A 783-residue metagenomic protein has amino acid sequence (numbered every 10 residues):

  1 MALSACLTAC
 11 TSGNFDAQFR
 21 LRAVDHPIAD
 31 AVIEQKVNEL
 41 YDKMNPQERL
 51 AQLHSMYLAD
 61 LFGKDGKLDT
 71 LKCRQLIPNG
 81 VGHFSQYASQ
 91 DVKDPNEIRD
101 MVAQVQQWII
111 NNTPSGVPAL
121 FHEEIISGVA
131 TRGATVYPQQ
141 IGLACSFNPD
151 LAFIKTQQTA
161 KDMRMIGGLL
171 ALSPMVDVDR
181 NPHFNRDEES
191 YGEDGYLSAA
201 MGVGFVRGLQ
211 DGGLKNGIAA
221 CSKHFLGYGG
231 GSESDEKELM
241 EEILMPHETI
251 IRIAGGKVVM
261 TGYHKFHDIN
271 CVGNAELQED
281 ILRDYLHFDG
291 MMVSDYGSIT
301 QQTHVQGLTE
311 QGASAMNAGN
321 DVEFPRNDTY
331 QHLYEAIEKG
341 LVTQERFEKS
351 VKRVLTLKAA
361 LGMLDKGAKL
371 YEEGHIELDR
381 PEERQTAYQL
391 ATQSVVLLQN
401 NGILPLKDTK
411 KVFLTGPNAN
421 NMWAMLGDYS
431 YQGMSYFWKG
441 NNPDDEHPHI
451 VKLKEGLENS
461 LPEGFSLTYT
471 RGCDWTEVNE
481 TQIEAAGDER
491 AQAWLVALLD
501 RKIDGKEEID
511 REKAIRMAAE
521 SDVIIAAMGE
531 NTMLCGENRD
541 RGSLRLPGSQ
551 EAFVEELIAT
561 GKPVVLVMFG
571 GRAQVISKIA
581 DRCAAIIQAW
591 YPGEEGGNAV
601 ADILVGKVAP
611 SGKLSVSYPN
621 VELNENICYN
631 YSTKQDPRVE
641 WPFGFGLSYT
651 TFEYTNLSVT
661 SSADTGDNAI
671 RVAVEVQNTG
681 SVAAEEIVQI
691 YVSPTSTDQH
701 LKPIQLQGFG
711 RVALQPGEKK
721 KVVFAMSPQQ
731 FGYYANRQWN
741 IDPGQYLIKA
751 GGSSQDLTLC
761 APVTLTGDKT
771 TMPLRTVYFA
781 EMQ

Functional and structural regions predicted by a protein language model:
M1-A5: Sec-dependent N-terminal signal peptides
C6-Y734, Q738, D742-S754, T771-Q783: Glycoside hydrolase catalytic-domain context in secreted enzymes
D756-T771: Short beta-strand elements
